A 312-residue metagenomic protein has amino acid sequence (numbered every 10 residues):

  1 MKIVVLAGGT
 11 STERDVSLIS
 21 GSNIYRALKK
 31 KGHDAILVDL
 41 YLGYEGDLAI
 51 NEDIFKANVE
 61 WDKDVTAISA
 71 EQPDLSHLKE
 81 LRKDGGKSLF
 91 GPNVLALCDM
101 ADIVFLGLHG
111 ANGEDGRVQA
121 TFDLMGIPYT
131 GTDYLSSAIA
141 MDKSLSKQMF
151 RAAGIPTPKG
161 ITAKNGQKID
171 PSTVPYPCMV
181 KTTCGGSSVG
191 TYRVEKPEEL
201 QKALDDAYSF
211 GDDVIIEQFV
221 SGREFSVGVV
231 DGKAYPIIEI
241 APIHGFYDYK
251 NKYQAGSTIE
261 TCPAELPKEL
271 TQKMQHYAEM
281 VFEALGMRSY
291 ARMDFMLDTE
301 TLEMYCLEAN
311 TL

Functional and structural regions predicted by a protein language model:
M1, L6-T10, P267-L312: ATP-dependent carboxylate activation and anion-phosphoryl transfer catalytic cores that bind Mg-ATP to form
M1-L135, I139-M141, L145, A152 (+1 more regions): ATP-binding N-terminal substructure of ATP-dependent carboxylate-amine bond-forming enzymes
I3-A7, S11, D15, I19 (+4 more regions): Active-site nucleotide/adenylate-binding loops and adjacent lid/helix of ATP-dependent enzymes
G110, S188, P242-H244, N310-L312: Glycine-rich phosphate/pyrophosphate-binding beta-alpha loops
G126-G131, Y253-T258, N310: Short glycine/proline- and charge-enriched loop/turn segments that cap or connect secondary-structure elements
E195-H276, M296-Y305: Phosphate-binding site of ATP-dependent enzymes
